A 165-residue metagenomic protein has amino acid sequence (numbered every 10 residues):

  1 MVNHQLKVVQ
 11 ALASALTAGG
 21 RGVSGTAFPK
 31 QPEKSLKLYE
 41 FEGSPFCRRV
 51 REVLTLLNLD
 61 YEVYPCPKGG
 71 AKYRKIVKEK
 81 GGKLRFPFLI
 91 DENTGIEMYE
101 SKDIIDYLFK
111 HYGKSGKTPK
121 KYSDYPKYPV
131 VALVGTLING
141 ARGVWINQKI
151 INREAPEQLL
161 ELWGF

Functional and structural regions predicted by a protein language model:
M1-F165: GST-like domain detector, emphasizing the conserved glutathione-binding G-site in the N-terminal thioredoxin-like
